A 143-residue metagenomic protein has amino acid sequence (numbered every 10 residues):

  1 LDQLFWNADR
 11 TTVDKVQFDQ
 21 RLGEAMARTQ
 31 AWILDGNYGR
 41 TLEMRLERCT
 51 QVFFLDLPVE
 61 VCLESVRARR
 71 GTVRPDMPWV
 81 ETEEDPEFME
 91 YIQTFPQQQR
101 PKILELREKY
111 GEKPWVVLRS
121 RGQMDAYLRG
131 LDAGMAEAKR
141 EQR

Functional and structural regions predicted by a protein language model:
L1, G36, L118-S120: Conserved beta-strand termini and adjacent loop/short-helix elements that scaffold enzyme active sites in alpha/beta
L1-A31: Conserved substrate/cofactor phosphate-moiety recognition/catalytic segment in nucleotide-dependent phosphotransferases
L4-F5, P58-C62, Q123: Conserved nucleotide-binding/hydrolysis micro-motifs of P-loop NTPases
K15-Q20, G71-T72, G134: Short, hinge-like loop/turn segments at secondary-structure boundaries
Q20-E60, P96: Glycine-rich phosphate-binding loop used to anchor ATP phosphates in small-molecule kinases, encompassing both
M44-E47, E64-R67, R129: Short amphipathic alpha-helical segments
L57-Q99, D132, Q142: A glycine- and Lys/Arg-enriched "phosphate-lid" helix/loop adjacent to the NTP-binding pocket of small-molecule kinases
T94-R143: NTP-dependent small-molecule kinase module
